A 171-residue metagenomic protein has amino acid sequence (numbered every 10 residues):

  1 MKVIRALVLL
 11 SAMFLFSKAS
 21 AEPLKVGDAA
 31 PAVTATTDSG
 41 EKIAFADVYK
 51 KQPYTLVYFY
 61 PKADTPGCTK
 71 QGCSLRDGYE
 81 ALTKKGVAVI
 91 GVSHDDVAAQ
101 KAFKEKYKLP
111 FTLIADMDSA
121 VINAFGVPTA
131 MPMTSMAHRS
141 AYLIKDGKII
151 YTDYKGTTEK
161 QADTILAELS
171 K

Functional and structural regions predicted by a protein language model:
V3-A32, T36: N-proximal helix/coil linker or "cap" segments that precede and/or mark the start of modular domains
T34-Y54: A short beta-strand-turn-helix
L56-V57, V89, A141: Hydrophobic beta-strand anchors of alpha/beta hydrolase catalytic cores
Y58-D64, H94: Aromatic-flanked redox-active Cys/Sec active sites in thiol-based oxidoreductases, especially the WC-centered
T69-Y107, A120: Structural microenvironment flanking redox-active thiols in thiol-disulfide oxidoreductases
I90, K104-R139: Short, internal strand/loop/helix patches that form the active-site neighborhood or redox-interaction surface
M136-K171: Thiol-/selenol-based redox modules, centered on thioredoxin-like and closely related oxidoreductase domains
